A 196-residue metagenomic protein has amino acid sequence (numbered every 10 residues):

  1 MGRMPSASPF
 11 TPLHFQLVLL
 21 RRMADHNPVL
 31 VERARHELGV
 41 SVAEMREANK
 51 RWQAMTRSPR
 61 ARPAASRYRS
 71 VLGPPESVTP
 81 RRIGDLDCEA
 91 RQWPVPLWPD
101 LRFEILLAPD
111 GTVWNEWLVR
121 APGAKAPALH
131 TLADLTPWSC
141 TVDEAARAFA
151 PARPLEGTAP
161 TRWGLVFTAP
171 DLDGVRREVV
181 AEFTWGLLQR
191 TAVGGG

Functional and structural regions predicted by a protein language model:
G2-T112, P137, T141-Q189, V193-G195: A cross-family detector of function-defining hotspots
A43-K50, R120-H130: A short, surface-exposed helix-loop junction/capping segment
L107-K125: A short mid-domain helix/strand-loop element embedded in enzyme catalytic domains that forms or borders the active-site
T131-L135: Mixed-charge, Lys/Arg-rich low-complexity intrinsically disordered regions
